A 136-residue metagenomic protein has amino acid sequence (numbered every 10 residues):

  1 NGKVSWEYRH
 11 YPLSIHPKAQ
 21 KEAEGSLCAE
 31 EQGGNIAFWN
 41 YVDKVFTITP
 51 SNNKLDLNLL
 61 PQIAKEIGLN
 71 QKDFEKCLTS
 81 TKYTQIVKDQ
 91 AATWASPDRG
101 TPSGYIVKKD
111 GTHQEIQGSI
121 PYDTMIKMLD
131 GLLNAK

Functional and structural regions predicted by a protein language model:
N1, N58-K136: C-terminal cap of thioredoxin/glutaredoxin-like
N1-K65, P97, D130: Structural alpha/beta surface segment adjacent to cysteine/selenocysteine redox centers across thiol/disulfide enzymes
